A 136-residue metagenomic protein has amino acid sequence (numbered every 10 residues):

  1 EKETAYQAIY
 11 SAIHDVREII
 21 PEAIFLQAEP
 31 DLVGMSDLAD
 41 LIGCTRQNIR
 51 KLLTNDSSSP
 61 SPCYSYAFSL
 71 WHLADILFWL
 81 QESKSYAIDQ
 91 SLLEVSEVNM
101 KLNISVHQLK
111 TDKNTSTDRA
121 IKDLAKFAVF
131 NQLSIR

Functional and structural regions predicted by a protein language model:
E1-V16: Short, intrinsically disordered low-complexity segments
H14-P30: Conserved short beta-strand edge segments in small beta-sheet-based binding/regulatory domains
Q27-K51: Polyanion-binding surface elements
G43-L70: Major-groove DNA-recognition helix of helix-turn-helix-type DNA-binding domains
L73: Conserved G1/Walker A P-loop phosphate-binding module
I76-N131: A short, Lys/Arg-enriched interface patch at domain edges and termini
